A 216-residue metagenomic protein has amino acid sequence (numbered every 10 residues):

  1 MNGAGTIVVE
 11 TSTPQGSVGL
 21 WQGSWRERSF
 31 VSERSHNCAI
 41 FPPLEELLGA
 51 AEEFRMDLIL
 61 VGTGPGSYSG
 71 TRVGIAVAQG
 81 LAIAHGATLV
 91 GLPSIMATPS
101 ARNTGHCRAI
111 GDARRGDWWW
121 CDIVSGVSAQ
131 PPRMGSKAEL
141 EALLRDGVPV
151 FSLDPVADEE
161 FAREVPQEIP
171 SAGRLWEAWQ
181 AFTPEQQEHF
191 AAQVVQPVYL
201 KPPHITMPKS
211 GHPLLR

Functional and structural regions predicted by a protein language model:
M1-Q22, E33-P42, V90-R216: Oxyanion-binding and handling regions
G19, S29, L60: Short, conserved beta-strand segments within well-ordered enzyme catalytic domains that often line or immediately flank
E27-S32, T63-Y68, A162-P166: A short glycine/serine-rich beta->alpha loop
R34, C38-F41, E53, T71-I75: Generic alpha-helical scaffold signal
L44-L58, L143-V148: Phosphate/pyrophosphate-binding loops at sites that engage ATP/ADP/AMP, CoA/4′-phosphopantetheine, polyphosphate
E46, Q79, I83, S100 (+1 more regions): Short, well-ordered alpha-helices that flank and scaffold nucleotide-derived cofactor binding pockets
L58-L89: DPxDG-like acidic metal-binding loop motif
